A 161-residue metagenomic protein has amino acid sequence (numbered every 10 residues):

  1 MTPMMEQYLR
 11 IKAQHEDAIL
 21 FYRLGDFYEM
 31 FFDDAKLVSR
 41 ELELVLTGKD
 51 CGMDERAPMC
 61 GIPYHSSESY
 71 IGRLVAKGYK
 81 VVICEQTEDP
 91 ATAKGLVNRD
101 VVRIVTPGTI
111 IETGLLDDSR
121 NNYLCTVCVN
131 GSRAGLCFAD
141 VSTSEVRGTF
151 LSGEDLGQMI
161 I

Functional and structural regions predicted by a protein language model:
M1-I161: Basic, polar low-complexity surface loops/patches
